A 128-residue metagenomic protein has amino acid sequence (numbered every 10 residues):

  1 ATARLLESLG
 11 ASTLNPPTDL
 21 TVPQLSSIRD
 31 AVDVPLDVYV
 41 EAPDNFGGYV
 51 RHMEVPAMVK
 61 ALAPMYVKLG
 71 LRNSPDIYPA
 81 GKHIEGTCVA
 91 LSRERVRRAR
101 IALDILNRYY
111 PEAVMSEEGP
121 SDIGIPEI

Functional and structural regions predicted by a protein language model:
A1, N15, P23-I128: Active-site pocket-lining/capping segments in soluble small-molecule metabolic enzymes
E7-S8: Non-catalytic positions within long, well-ordered alpha-helices that form the structural scaffold/packing of enzyme
S12: Receiver (REC) domain switch/active-site residues of two-component response regulators
D19: Short, ordered loop/turn segments at secondary-structure junctions
